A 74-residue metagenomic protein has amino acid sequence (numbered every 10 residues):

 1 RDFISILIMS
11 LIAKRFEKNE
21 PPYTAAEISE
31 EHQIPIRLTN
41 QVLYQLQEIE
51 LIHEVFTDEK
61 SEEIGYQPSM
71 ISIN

Functional and structural regions predicted by a protein language model:
R1-D58, Q67: Non-transmembrane accessory domains of multi-pass membrane transporters/channels
S69-N74: Non-DNA-binding regulatory cores of transcription-related proteins, predominantly C-terminal effector-binding
